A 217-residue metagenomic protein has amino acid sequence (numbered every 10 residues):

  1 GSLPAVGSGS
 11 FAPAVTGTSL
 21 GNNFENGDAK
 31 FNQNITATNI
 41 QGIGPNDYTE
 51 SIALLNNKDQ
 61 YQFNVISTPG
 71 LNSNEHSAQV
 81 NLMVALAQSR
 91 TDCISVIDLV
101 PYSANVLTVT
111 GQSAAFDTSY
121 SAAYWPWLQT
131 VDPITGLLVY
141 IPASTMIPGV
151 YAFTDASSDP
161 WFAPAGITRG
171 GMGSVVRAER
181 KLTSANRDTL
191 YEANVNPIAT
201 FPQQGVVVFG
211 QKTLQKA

Functional and structural regions predicted by a protein language model:
G1-A217: A glycine- and small-residue-enriched flexible loop/hinge signal that marks low-structured segments
